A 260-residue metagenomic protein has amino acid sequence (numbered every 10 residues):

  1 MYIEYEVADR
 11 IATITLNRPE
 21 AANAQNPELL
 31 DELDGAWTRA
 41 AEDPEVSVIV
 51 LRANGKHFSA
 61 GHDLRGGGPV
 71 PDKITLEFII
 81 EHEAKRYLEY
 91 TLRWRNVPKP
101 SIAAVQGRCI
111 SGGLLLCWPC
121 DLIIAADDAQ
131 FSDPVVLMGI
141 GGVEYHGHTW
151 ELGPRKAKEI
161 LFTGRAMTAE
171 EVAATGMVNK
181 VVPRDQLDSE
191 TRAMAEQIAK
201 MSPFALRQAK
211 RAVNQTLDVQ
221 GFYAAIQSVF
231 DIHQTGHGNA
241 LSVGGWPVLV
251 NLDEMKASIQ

Functional and structural regions predicted by a protein language model:
M1-A8, G164-A169, S189, A193-E196 (+1 more regions): C-terminal alpha-helix plus adjacent terminal tail
M1-N54: Conserved CoA-thioester-binding segment of acyl-CoA-metabolizing enzymes
I14, R18, E32-L33, L51 (+5 more regions): Terminal peptide-recognition signature
P19-A22, K56, G61, D128-Q130 (+1 more regions): A short, glycine- and basic residue-enriched loop/turn that sits immediately adjacent to a domain's principal
E28-E32, R86, R93, E190 (+2 more regions): Charged catalytic carboxylate motif
L30-E32, R65-P69, G142: Glycine-rich, phosphate-binding/catalytic loops in enzymes
A53-E89, C109, L137, A240 (+1 more regions): Glycine- (often His-adjacent) and acidic-residue-rich active-site loop that binds/positions the CoA thioester
L92-L206: Crotonase-fold acyl-CoA enzyme core
